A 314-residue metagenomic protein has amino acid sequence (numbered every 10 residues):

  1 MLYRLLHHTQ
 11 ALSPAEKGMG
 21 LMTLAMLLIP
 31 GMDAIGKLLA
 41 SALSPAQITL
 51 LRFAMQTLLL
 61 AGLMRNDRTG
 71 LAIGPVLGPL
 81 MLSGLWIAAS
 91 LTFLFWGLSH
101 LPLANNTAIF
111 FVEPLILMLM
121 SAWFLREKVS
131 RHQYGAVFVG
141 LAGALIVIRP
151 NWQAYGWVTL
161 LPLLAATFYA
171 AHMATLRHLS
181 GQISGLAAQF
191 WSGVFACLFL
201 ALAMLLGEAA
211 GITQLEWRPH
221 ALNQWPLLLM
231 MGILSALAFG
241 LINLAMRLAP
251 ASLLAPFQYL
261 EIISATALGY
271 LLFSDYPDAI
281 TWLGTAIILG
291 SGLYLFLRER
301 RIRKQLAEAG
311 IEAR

Functional and structural regions predicted by a protein language model:
L2-R4, K17-L21, A42-A89, F168-A171 (+2 more regions): Transmembrane alpha-helices of multi-pass small-molecule transport proteins
L2-Y3, I263-R314: C-terminal-most transmembrane helix of multi-pass membrane proteins
E16-L24, M64, R68-F93, W157-A165 (+2 more regions): Loop-to-transmembrane-helix transition segments
L27-L43, I48, T92-L103, I109 (+3 more regions): Juxtamembrane C-cap of transmembrane helices in multi-pass membrane transport proteins
K37, P45, L60, A154-T213 (+2 more regions): Transmembrane alpha-helical segments that form core, pore/gating elements of small-molecule transporters/exporters
Q47-L50, A54, W96-R126, A251-G269: Specific alpha-helical transmembrane segments that line the substrate/conduction pathway and gating interfaces
T107-V112, L179-F195, A236-Y270: Helix-helix packing/entry segments at the starts of transmembrane helices
F110, R126-I146, W152, G156-T159 (+1 more regions): Loop-to-transmembrane alpha-helix entry segments
